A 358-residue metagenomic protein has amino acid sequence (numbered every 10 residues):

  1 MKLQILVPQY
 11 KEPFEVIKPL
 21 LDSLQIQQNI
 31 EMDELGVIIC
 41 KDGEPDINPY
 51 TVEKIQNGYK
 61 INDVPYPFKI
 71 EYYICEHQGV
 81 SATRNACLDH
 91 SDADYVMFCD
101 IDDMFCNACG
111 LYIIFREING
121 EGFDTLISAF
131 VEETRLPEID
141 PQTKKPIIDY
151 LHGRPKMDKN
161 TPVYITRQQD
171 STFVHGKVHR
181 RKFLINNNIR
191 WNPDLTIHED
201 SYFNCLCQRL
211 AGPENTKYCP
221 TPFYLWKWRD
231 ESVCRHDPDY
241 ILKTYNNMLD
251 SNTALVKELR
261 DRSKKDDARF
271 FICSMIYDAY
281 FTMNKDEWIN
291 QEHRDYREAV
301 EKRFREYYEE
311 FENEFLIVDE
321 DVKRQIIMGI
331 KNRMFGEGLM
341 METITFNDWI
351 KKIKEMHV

Functional and structural regions predicted by a protein language model:
E12-Q28, T51: Short, well-formed alpha-helical segments that are part of the catalytic scaffolds of diverse glycosyltransferases
D33-E44, E71-E76: Short beta-strand/loop segment that forms part of the nucleotide-sugar
C40-K54: A conserved acidic beta->alpha catalytic loop
I61, P65-Y66, A82, D286-V358: Membrane-interface aromatic/basic loop that binds lipid-linked glycans or pyrophosphate carriers, typified by
I74-S91: Glycine-rich, basic loop-to-helix element that forms the pyrophosphate-binding segment of sugar-nucleotide handling
V80, N85, M104-K243: Donor-binding/catalytic cores of nucleotide-activated saccharide and glycerol-phosphate transferases/polymerases
V96: Short aromatic/hydrophobic "clamp" motif used to bind/position activated sugar donors
T221-D230, R235-F270, M275-K285, N290-F311: Catalytic core of nucleotide-sugar-dependent glycosyltransferases
